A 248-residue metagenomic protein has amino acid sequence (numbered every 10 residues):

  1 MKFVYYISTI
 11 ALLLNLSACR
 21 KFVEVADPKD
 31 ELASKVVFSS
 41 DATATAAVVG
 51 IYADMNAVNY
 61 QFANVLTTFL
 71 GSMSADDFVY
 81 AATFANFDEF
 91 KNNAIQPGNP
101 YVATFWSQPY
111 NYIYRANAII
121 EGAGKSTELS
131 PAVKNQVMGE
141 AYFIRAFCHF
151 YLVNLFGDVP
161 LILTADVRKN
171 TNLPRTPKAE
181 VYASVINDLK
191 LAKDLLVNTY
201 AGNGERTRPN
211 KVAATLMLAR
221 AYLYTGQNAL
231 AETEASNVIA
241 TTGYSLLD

Functional and structural regions predicted by a protein language model:
M1-P28: Bacterial Sec-dependent N-terminal signal peptides
C19-T68, A235: Membrane-proximal, proline-rich intrinsically disordered regions
R20-F22, D158, I186-L196, K211-D248: Aromatic-residue-lined binding/catalytic grooves and analogous aromatic/hydrophobic interfacial grooves in multimeric
T45, A53, F84-F156, T171-N172 (+2 more regions): Conserved, well-structured interaction surfaces
V48, I113-A116, Y182, L189 (+1 more regions): Inward-facing hydrophobic residues that define packing positions of alpha-helical scaffold repeats
M73-N99, Q108, T164-R168, E232-D248: A structural signal for short, hydrophobic/glycine-enriched beta-strand patches
